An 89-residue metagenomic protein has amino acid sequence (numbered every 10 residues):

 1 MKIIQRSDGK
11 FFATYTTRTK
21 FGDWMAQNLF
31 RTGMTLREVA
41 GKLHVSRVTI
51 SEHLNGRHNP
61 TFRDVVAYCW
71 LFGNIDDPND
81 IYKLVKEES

Functional and structural regions predicted by a protein language model:
M1-T35, K42: A short, Lys/Arg-rich alpha-helix, primarily the initiator
M25, V39-A40, I50-H53: Conserved hydrophobic/aromatic packing and binding residues within compact polymer-binding modules
L36, R47, F62-V65: Helix-turn-helix DNA-binding elements, focusing on the entry/boundary residues of the two helices that contact DNA
K42-V45, F72-G73: A short, basic/aromatic helix-end/turn motif that makes direct DNA contacts
H44-P60: Recognition helix of helix-turn-helix/homeodomain-like DNA-binding domains that insert into the DNA major groove
R63-N79: DNA major-groove recognition helix of helix-turn-helix/homeodomain DNA-binding modules
N79-S89: Short amphipathic recognition helices of helix-turn-helix/homeodomain-type DNA-binding modules
